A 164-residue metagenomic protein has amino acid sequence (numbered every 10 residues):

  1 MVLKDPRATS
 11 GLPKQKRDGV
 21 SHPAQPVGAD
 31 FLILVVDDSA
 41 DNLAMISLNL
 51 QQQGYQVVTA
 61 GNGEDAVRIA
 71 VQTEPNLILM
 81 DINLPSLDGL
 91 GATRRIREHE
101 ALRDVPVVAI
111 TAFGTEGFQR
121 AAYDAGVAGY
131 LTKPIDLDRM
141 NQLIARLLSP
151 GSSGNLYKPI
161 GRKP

Functional and structural regions predicted by a protein language model:
M1-L34, D138-P164: Non-catalytic signal-transmission and effector/linker regions of two-component phosphorelay proteins
A44-Q52: Charged docking surfaces used in two-component/phosphorelay signaling
G54-G61, I69, L131: Short hydrophobic/Thr-rich beta-strand motif most characteristic of the beta2 strand and flanking loop of CheY-like
T73-L79, L84: Active-site beta3 strand of CheY-like receiver
A128: Short, glycine/charged-rich "phosphate-handling" switch motifs in NTP-dependent and phosphotransfer domains
